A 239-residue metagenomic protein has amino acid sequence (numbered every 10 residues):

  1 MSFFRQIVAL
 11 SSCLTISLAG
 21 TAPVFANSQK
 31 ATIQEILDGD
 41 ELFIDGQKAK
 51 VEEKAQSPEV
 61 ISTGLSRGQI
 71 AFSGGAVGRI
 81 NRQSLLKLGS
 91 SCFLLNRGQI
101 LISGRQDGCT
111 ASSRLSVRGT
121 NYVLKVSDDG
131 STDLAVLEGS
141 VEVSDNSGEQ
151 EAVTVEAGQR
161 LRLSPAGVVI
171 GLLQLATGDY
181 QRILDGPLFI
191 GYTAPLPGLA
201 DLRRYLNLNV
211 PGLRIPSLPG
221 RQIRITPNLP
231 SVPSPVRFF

Functional and structural regions predicted by a protein language model:
M1-S11: Bacterial N-terminal signal peptides that target proteins for export
Q6, T15, Q222-R224: Generic short N-terminal amphipathic or hydrophobic helices
S11-A19: Bacterial N-terminal signal peptides
L18-S28: Bacterial Sec-dependent signal peptides at the C-terminal "C-region" and cleavage site
A26-S231, F238: Flexible, surface-exposed loop/linker segments and immediately adjacent secondary-structure boundaries
